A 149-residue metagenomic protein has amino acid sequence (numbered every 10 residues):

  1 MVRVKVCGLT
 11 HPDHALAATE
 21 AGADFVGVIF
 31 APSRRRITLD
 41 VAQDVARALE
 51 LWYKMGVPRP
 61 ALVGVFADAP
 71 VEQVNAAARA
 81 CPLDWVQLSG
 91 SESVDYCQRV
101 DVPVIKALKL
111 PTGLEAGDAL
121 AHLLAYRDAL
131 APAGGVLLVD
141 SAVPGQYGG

Functional and structural regions predicted by a protein language model:
M1-K5: Extreme N-terminal starter segment of soluble prokaryotic enzymes
V6-G8, L88: Conserved SAM-binding loop
G8, G22, P82: Conserved functional loop/turn residues at catalytic and ligand-binding sites
L9, R36: NAD(P)H-binding Rossmann-fold N-terminus in SDR/SDR-like oxidoreductases, specifically the glycine-rich beta1-alpha1
P12-L16, G27: Short N-terminal binding/cap micro-motifs at the start of the first secondary-structure element
A17-A23: A short, Lys/Arg-enriched amphipathic alpha-helix followed by its capping loop at the start of a domain
F25, R34-R35: N-terminal binding-site loop/beta-alpha segment at the start of enzyme catalytic domains that lines or forms
F30-R34, V41, A46-G149: Conserved anion-binding
